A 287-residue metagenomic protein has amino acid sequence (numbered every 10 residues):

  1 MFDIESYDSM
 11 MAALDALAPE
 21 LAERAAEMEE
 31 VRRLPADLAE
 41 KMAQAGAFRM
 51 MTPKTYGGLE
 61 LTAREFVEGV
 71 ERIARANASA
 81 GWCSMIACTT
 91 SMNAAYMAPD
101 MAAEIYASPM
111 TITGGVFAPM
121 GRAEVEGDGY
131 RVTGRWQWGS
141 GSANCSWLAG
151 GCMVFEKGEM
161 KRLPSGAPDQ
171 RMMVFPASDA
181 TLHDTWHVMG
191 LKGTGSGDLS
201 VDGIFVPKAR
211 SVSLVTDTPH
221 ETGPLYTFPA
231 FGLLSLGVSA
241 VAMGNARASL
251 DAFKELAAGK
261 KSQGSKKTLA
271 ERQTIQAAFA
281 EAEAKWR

Functional and structural regions predicted by a protein language model:
F2-T52, G58-E68, A240-R287: Alpha-helical interface subdomain recognition
A45-A107: Internal helix-loop-helix
S91-G129: Well-ordered mid-protein domain cores that form the structural environment of catalytic cofactors
T111-G114, V188-K192: Short Gly/Pro-enriched turn/cap motifs at secondary-structure boundaries
P119, N144, D169, P176 (+1 more regions): A generic structural signal for well-ordered coil/turn residues at beta-strand boundaries that shape enzyme active-site
G129-T133, L199-D202: Generic recognition of long tandem-repeat/solenoid scaffolds
R135-D179: DPxDG-like acidic metal-binding loop motif
M189-K285: Glycine-rich beta->alpha junctions and the first turn(s) of the following alpha-helix
